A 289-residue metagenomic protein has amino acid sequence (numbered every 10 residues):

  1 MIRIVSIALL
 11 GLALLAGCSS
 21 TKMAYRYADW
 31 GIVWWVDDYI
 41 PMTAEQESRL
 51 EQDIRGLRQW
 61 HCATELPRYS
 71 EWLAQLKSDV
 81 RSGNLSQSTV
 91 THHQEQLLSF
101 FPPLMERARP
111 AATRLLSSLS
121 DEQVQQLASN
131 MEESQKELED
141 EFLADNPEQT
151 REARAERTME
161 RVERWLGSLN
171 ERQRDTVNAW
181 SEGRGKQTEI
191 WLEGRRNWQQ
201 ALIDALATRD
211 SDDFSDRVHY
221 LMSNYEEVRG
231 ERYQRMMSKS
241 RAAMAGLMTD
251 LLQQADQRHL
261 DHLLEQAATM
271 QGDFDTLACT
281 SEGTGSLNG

Functional and structural regions predicted by a protein language model:
M1-S6: Bacterial N-terminal signal peptides that target proteins for export
L14-G17: C-terminal motif of bacterial Sec signal peptides marking the signal peptidase cleavage site
S19-K22: Bacterial signal peptide processing site
R26-H61: Start-of-domain marker
V33-W34, R195, Q199-G289: A cross-kingdom marker for long, charged
V36, R49-L50, A108-L119, L127 (+5 more regions): Short, structured motif recognition centered on aromatic/hydrophobic residues
A63-P103: Mid-chain, structured segments of secreted extracytoplasmic proteins
A112-Y233: Extended amphipathic alpha-helical interaction segments
